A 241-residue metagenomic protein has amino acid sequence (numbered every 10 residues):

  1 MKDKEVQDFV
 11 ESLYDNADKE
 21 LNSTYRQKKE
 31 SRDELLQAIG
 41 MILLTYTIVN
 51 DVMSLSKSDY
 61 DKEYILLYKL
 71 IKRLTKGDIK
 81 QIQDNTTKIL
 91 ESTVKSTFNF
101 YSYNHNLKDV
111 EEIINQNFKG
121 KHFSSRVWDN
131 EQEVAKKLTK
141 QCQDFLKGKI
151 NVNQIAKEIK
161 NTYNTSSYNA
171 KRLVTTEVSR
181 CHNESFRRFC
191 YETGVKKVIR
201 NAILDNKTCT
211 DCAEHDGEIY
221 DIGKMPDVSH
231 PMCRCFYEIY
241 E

Functional and structural regions predicted by a protein language model:
M1-T162: N-terminal leader/targeting and assembly helices and adjacent pre-domain segments
N161-E241: Acidic, glycine-rich two-metal-ion catalytic cores of nucleic acid-processing enzymes
